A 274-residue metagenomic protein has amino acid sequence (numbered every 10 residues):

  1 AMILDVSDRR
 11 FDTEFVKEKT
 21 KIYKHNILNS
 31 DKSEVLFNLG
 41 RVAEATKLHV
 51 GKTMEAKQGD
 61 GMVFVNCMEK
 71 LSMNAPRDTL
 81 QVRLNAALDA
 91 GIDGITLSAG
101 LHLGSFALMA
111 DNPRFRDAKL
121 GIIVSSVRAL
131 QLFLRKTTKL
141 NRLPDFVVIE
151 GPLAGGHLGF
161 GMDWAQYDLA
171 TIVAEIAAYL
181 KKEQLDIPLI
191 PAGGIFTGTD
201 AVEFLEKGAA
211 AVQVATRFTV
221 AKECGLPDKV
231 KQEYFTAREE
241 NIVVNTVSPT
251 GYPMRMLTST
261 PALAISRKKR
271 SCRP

Functional and structural regions predicted by a protein language model:
A1-E183: Active-site entrance/lid segments in N-terminal catalytic domains of soluble metabolic enzymes
A75, A192-G193: Residues that cap or flank secondary-structure elements
A154-L169, V173, A177-I190, F196-P274: Conserved active-site-proximal phosphate/metal-binding subdomains
